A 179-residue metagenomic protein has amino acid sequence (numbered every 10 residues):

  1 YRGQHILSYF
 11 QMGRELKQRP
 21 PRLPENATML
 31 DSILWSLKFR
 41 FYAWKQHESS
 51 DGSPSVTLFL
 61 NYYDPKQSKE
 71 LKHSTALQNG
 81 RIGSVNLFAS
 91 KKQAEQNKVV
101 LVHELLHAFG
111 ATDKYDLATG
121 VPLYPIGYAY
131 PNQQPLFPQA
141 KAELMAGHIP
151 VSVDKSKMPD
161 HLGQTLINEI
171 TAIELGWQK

Functional and structural regions predicted by a protein language model:
Y1-H47: Propeptide-to-catalytic entry region of secreted or membrane-anchored zinc metalloproteases
I33, K38, G52-S55, L60-E95 (+1 more regions): Active-site scaffold of zinc-dependent metalloenzymes
Y42-H47, A94-K98, H103: Generic detector of contiguous secondary-structure segments
Y42-S49, L71, T171, W177: Predominantly extracellular/secreted Zn2+-dependent metalloproteases
S49-G52, Q139: Flexible, charged surface loops at secondary-structure boundaries
S74-N79, G83, L87-K92, G120-K179: Metalloprotease/metallohydrolase-associated module, dominated by Zn2+-dependent proteases
K98-K114: Active-site recognition of the HExxH zinc-binding catalytic motif
